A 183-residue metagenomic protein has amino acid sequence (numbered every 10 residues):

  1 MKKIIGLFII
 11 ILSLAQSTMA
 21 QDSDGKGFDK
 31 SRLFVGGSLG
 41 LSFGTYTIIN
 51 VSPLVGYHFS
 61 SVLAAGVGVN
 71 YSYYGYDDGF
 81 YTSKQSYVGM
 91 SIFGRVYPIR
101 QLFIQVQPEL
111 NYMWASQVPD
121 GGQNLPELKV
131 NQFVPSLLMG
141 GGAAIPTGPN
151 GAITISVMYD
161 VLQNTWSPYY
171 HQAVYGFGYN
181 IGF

Functional and structural regions predicted by a protein language model:
A20-H58, V62-G68: Short glycine/proline- and aromatic-enriched beta-strand/turn motifs that initiate or cap beta-hairpins
S31-L33, T47-I49, K84-V88, F133-L137 (+1 more regions): Residues that define the transmembrane beta-barrel architecture of outer-membrane proteins
L33, V62-A65, Q101-I104, T147-I153: Repeated loop/turn-to-beta-strand initiation elements of outer-membrane beta-barrel proteins
V35-G37, V67, I92-G94, I104-V106 (+3 more regions): Membrane-embedded beta-strand positions of outer-membrane beta-barrel proteins
L39-F43, Y71-G75, L110-W114, I145 (+2 more regions): Transmembrane beta-strands of outer-membrane beta-barrel pores
L39-N50, D78-T82, Q163-Q172: Solvent-exposed loop/turn segments connecting transmembrane beta-strands in outer-membrane beta-barrel proteins
Y71-Y87, W114-Q132: Flexible, solvent-exposed loop segments that connect beta-strands
L137-P146, Y169-F183: Outer-membrane beta-barrel "beta-signal"
